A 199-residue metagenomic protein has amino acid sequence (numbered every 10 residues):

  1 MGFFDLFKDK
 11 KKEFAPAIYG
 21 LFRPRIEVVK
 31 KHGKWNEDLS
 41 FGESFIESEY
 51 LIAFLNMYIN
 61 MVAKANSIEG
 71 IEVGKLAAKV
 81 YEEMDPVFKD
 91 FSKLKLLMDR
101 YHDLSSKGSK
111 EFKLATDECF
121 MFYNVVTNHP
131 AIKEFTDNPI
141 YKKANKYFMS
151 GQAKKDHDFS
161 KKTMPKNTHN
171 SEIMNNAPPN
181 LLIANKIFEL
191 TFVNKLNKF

Functional and structural regions predicted by a protein language model:
M1-D9, N194-F199: Short acidic DE-rich linear segments
F3-E43: Short N-terminal edge-element motif at the start of the domain
D9-K10, N66-E72, P86-F88: General structural signal for secondary-structure boundaries
K11-I18, E43, E47-L51, L55 (+5 more regions): Short runs of predominantly hydrophobic/aromatic residues within well-ordered alpha helices that form helix-helix
R23, K30, L55-A63, A78-D85 (+1 more regions): Alpha-helical repeat scaffolds in large eukaryotic proteins
E27-V73: N-terminal interaction modules that seed assembly of large macromolecular complexes
V73-K89, K95: Mature extracellular/secreted ectodomains of secretory-pathway proteins
K89-F199: Helix-driven interaction modules
